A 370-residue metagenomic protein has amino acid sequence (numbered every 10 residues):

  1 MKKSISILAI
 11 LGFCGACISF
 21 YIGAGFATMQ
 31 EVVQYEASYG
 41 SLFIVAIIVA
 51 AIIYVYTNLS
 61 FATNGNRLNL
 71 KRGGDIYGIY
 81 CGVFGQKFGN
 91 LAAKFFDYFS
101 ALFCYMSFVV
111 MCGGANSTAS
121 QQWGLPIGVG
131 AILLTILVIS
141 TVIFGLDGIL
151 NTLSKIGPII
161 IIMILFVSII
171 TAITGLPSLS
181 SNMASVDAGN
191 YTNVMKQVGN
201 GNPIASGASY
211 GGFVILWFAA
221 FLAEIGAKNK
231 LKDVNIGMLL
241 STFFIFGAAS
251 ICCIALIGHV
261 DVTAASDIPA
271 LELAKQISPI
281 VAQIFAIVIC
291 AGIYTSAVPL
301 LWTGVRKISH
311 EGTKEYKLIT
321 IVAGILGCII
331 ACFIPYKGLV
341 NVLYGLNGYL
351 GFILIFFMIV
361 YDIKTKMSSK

Functional and structural regions predicted by a protein language model:
I7-A27, A46, S100-C104, F108 (+3 more regions): Hydrophobic, membrane-embedded alpha-helices of multi-pass small-molecule transporters
I7-L8, Q34-A62, N235-S250, L343-F356: Extracellular loop-to-transmembrane helix junctions
I10-F20, V45-I52, K94-A101, Q121-G145 (+5 more regions): Transmembrane alpha-helical segments of multi-pass small-molecule transport proteins
A24, A101, I127, V138 (+3 more regions): Hydrophobic alpha-helical segments and their helix-loop junctions in multi-pass secondary transporters
Q30-G40, F61-F88, H259-I277, I308: Flexible loop linkers connecting adjacent transmembrane helices in multi-pass alpha-helical membrane transporters
Q34, G113-Q122, T135-G157, A227-K230 (+1 more regions): Membrane-water interface regions at transmembrane-helix termini and the short interhelical loops of multi-pass membrane
A46-S60, F108, I159-T171, G211-V214 (+2 more regions): Selective recognition of specific alpha-helical transmembrane segments in multi-pass small-molecule
S60-C81, K87-G124, Q283-E311, P335-G345 (+2 more regions): Hydrophobic transmembrane alpha-helices that form the core helical bundles of multi-pass secondary transporters
